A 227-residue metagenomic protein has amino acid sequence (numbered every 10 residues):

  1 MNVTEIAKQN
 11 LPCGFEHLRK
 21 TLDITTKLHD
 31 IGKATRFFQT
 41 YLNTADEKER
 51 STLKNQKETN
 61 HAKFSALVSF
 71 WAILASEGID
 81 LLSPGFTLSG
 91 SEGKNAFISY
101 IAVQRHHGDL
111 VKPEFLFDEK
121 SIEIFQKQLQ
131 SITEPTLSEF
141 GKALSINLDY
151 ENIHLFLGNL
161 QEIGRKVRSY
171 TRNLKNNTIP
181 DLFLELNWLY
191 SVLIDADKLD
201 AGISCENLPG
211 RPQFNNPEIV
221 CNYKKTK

Functional and structural regions predicted by a protein language model:
M1-T226: Accessory nucleic-acid engagement/destabilization modules that flank
